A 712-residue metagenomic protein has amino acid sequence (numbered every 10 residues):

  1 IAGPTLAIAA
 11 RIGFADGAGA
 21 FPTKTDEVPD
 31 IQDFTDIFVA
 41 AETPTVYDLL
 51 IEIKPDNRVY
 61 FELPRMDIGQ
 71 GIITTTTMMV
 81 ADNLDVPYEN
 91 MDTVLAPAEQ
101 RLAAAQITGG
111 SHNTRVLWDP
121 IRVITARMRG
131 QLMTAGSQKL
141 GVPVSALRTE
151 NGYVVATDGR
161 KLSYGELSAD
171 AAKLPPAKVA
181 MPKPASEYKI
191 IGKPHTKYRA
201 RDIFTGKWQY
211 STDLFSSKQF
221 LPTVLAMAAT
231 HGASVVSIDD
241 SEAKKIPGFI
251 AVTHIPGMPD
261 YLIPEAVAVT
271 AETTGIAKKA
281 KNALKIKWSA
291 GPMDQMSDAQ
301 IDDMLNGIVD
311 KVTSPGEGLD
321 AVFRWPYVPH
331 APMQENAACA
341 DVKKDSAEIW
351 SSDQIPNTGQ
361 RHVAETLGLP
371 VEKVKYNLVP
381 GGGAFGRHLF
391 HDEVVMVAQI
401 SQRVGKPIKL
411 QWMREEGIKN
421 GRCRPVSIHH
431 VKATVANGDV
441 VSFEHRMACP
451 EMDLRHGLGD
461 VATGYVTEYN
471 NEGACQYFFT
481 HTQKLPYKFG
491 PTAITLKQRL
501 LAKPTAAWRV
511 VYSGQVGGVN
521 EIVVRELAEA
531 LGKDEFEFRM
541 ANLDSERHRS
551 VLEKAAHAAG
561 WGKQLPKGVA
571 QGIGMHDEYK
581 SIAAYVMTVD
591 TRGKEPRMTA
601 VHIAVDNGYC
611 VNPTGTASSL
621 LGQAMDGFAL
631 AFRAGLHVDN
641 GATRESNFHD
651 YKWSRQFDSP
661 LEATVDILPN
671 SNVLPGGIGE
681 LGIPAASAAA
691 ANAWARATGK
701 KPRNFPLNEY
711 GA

Functional and structural regions predicted by a protein language model:
A2-A712: Cofactor-binding beta-sheet edge motifs in enzyme active sites
